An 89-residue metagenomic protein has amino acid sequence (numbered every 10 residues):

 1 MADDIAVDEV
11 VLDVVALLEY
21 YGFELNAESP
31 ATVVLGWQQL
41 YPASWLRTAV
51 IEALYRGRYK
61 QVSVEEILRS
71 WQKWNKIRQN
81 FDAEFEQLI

Functional and structural regions predicted by a protein language model:
M1-I89: Long, compositionally biased intrinsically disordered regulatory segments in eukaryotic proteins
